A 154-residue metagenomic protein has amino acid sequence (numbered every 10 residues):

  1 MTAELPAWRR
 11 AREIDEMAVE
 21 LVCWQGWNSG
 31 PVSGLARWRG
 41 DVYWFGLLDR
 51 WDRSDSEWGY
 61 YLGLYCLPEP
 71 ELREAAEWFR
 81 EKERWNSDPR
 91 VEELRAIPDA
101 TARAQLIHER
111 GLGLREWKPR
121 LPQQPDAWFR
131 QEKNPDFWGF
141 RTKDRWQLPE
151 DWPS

Functional and structural regions predicted by a protein language model:
M1-R9: Charged, compositionally biased non-catalytic regions
A3, V22-G26, V42, D55 (+2 more regions): Compositionally biased, low-complexity repeat tracts
R12-R50: Amphipathic, interaction-prone secondary-structure segments
S29, S33, S54-S56, S87 (+1 more regions): Generic serine detector
D41-L62, C66: Short, surface-exposed terminal/edge motifs of secreted or surface/virion proteins that either
G59-S154: Low-complexity intrinsically disordered segments
